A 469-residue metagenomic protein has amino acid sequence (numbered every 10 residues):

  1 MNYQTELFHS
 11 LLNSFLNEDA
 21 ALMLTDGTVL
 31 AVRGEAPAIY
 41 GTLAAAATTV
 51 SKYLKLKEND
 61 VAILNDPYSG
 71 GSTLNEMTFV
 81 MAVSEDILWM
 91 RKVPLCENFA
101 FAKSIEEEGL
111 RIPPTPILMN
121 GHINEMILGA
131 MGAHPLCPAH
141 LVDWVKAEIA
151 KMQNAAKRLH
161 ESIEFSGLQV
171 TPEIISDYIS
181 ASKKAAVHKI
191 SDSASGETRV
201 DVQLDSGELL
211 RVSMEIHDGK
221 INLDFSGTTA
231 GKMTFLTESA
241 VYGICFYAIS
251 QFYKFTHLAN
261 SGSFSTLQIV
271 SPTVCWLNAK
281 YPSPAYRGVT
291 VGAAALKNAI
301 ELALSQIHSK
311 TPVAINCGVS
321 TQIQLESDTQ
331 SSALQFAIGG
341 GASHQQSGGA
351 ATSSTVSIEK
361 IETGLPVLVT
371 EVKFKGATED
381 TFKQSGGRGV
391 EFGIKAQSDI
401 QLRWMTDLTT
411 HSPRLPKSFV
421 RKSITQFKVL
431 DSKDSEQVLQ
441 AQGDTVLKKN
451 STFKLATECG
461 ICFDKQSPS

Functional and structural regions predicted by a protein language model:
M1-D60, D66-I87, V93-S469: Glycine/proline-enriched, intrinsically flexible loops and inter-domain linkers
